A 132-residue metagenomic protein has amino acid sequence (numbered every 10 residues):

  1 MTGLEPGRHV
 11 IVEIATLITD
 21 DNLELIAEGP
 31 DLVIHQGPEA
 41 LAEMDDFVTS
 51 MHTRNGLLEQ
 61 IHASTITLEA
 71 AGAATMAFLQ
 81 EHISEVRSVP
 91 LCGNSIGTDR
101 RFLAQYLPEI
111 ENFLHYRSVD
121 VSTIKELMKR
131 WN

Functional and structural regions predicted by a protein language model:
T2-L91: Conserved non-catalytic scaffold segment of RNase H-like nuclease domains
T67, A71-T75, S88, D99 (+2 more regions): Amphipathic alpha-helical interface surfaces
H82-I83, T98-R117: Substrate-recognition/cap helix-loop segment adjacent to the acidic, metal-dependent catalytic center of Asp-based
C92-G97: Short, well-ordered beta-to-alpha junction loops that form the rim of enzyme active sites and present histidine/acidic
H115-N132: Short, flexible loop segments at boundaries between secondary-structure elements
